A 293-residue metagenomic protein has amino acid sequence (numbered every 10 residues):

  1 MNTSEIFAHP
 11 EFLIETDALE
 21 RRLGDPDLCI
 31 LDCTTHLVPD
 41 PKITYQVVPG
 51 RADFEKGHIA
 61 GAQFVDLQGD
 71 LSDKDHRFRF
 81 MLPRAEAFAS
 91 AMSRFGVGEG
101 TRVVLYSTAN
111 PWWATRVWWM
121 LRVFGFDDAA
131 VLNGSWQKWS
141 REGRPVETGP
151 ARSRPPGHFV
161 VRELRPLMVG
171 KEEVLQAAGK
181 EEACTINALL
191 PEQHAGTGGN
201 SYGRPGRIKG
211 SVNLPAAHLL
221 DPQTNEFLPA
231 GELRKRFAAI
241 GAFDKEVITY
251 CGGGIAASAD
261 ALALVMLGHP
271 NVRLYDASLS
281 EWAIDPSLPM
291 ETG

Functional and structural regions predicted by a protein language model:
M1-G293: Cytosolic catalytic domains that perform sulfur/thiol-centered chemistry
